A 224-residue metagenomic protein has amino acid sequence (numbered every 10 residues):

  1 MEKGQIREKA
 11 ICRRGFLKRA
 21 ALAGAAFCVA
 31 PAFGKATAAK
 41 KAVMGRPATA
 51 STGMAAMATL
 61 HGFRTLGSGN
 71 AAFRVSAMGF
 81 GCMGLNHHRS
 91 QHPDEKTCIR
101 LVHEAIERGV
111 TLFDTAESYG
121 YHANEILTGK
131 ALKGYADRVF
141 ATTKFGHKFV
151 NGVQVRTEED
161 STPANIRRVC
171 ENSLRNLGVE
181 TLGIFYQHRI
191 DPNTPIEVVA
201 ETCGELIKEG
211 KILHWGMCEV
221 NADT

Functional and structural regions predicted by a protein language model:
M1-G15: N-terminal secretory signal peptides
C12-V29: N-terminal export leaders
A32-G79: C-terminal segment of N-terminal export signals and the immediately downstream linker at the start of the mature
A71-R89, T142-R156: N-terminal small/glycine-rich loop or linker at the start of catalytic domains across soluble metabolic enzymes
V75-G79, L112, R138-T142, T181-I184 (+1 more regions): Structural preference for beta-strand elements that scaffold enzyme active sites
M83, A116-S118, K144-K148, Q187-I190 (+1 more regions): Active-site beta-loop-alpha junctions enriched in small/polar residues
T115-K130: Glycine-rich, proline-tolerant flexible connector loops at the mouths of alpha/beta enzymes
G152-T224: Glycine/proline-rich, positively charged, aromatic-decorated active-site loop/lid region on the catalytic face
